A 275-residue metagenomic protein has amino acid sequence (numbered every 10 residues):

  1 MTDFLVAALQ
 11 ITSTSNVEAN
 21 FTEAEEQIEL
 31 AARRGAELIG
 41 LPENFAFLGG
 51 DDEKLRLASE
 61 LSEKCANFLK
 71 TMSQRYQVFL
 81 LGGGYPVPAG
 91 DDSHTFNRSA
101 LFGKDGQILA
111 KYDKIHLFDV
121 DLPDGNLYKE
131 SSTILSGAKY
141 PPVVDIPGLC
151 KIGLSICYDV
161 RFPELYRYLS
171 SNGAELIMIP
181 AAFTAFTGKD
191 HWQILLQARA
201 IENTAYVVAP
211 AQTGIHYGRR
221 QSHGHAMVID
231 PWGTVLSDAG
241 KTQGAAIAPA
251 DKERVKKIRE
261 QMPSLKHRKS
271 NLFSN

Functional and structural regions predicted by a protein language model:
M1-A7: Extreme N-terminal starter segment of soluble prokaryotic enzymes
Q10-S15: Short polar catalytic/cofactor-binding loops
V17, E26-D105, K111-D113, D119-V120 (+1 more regions): Cys-nucleophile CN-hydrolase/nitrilase-fold catalytic domain and related Cys-dependent amidase chemistry that acts on
A19-I28, R161-R167: Short, acidic/polar
L61-G82, K151, C157-A246: CN hydrolase (nitrilase-like) catalytic-core segments centered on the catalytic cysteine and neighboring Lys/Glu
G83-G84, R98-L101, P142-V144, A226-V228 (+1 more regions): Short beta-strand scaffold segments in enzyme catalytic cores
G90-N172, A185-T187, I194, K257-S264: Active-site catalytic loop in hydrolytic enzyme cores
E253-N275: A short C-terminal boundary segment appended to hydrolase-like catalytic domains
